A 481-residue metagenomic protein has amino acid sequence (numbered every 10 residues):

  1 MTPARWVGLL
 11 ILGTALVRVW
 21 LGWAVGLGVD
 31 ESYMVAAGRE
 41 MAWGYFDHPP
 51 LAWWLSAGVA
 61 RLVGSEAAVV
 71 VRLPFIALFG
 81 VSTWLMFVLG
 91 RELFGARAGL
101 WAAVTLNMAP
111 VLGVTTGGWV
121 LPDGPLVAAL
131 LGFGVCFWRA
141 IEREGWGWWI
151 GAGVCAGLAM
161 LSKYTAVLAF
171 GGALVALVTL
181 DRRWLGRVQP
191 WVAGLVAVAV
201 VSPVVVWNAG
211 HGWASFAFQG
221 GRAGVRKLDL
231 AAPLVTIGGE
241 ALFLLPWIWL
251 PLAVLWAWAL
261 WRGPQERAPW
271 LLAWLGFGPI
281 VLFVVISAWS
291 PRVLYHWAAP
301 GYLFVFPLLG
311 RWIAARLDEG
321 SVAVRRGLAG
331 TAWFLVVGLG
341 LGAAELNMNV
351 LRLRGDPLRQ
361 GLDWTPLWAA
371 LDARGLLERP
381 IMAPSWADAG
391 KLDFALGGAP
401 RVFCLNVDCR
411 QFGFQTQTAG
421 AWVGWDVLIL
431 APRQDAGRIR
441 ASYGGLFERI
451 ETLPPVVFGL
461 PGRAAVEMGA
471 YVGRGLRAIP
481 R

Functional and structural regions predicted by a protein language model:
R5-G8, M86-M108, V127-A128: Transmembrane-helix signature of polytopic, membrane-embedded enzymes that assemble or transfer cell-envelope glycans
G8, L73-F94, G132-C136: Transmembrane-helix motifs of polytopic, lipid-linked glycan transferases
I11, A102-P110, A156, M160 (+1 more regions): Short helix- or helix-capping micro-motifs that position conserved polar/aromatic residues at function-defining sites
M41, S290-S321, R326-G330: Hydrophobic/aromatic-rich transmembrane helices and adjacent perimembrane loops
R91-R97, F133-W149, W258: Membrane-interface transmembrane helices that cradle and orient dolichyl/undecaprenyl
G117-P125: Short acidic/glycine- and proline-prone juxtamembrane loop motifs at membrane-interface regions of multi-pass membrane
L158, F170-A268, G278-P279, V284-S287: Transmembrane-lumen/periplasm boundary regions of multi-pass, lipid-linked membrane glycan transferases
Y295, S321-L377, W386-F403, V407-Q417 (+1 more regions): Membrane-proximal, lumen/periplasm-facing interface regions of secretory-pathway glyco- and lipid-modifying enzymes
